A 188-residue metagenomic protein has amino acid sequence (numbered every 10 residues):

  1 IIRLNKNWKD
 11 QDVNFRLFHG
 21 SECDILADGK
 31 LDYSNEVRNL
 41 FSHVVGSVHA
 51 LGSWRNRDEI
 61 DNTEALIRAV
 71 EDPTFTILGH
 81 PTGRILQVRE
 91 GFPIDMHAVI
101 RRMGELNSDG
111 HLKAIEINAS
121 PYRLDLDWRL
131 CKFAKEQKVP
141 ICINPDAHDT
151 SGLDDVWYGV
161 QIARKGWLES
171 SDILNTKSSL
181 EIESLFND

Functional and structural regions predicted by a protein language model:
I1-D109, R164-I173, S178-D188: Extended substrate/RNA-proximal surfaces in nucleic-acid metabolism proteins
F18-H19, I115-N118: Short catalytic-loop micro-motif centered on adjacent basic/acidic residues
E22-C23, P81, A119-S120, P145-A147: Active-site metal-binding loops of divalent metal-dependent hydrolases
R55, L124-W128: Active-site-adjacent beta->alpha loops and helix N-cap segments on the catalytic face of soluble alpha/beta enzymes
T76, E105-E116, V139-I143: Short, surface-exposed connector motifs at secondary-structure boundaries
L130-F133, V156-V160, N187-D188: Short low-complexity, flexible loop/linker segments enriched in glycine and/or proline with clustered acidic
V139-L153, N175-T176: Short acidic/histidine-rich active-site segments
L153-L168: C-terminal helical cap(s) of enzyme catalytic domains, especially alpha/beta-barrels
